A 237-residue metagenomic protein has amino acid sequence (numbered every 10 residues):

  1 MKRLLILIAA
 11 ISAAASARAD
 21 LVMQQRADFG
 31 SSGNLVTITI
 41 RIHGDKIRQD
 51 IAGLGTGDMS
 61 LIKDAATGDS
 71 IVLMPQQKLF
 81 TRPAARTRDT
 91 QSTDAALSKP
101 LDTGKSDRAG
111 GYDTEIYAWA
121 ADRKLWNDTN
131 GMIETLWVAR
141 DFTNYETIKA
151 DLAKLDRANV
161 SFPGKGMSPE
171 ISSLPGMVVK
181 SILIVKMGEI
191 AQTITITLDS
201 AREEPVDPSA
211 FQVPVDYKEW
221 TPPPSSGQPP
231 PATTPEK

Functional and structural regions predicted by a protein language model:
M1-L4: Positively charged n-region of N-terminal signal peptides that target proteins for export
I6-L7, A17: Cleavable N-terminal signal peptides
L7-A9, G104: N-terminal hydrophobic alpha-helix used for membrane targeting or insertion
S12-A19: Sec/Tat signal peptide C-region and signal peptidase I cleavage site
A19-K237: Extended soluble regions of mature proteins
